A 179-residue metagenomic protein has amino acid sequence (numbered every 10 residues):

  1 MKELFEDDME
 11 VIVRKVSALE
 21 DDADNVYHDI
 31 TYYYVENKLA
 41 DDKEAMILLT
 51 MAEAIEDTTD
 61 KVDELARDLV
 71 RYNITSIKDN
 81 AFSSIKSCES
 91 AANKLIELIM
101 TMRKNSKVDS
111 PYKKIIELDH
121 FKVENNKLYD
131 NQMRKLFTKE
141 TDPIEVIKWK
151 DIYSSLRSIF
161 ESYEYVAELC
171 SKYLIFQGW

Functional and structural regions predicted by a protein language model:
M1-W179: Cytosolic, long alpha-helical scaffolding segments
